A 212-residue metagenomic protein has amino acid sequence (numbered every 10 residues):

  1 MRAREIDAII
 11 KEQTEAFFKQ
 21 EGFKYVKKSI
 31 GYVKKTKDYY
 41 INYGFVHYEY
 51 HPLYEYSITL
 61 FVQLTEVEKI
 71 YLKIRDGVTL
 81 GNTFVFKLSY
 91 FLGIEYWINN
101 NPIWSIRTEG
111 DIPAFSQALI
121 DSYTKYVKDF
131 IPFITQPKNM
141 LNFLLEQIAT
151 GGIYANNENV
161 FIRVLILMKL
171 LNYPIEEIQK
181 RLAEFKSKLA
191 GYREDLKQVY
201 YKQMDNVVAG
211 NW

Functional and structural regions predicted by a protein language model:
R2-D7, V33-W212: Intrinsically disordered, low-complexity regulatory regions enriched in serine/threonine/proline and acidic residues
A3-V26: Amphipathic alpha-helical segments
V26-V33: Long, charged, glycine-rich C-terminal linkers/tails
